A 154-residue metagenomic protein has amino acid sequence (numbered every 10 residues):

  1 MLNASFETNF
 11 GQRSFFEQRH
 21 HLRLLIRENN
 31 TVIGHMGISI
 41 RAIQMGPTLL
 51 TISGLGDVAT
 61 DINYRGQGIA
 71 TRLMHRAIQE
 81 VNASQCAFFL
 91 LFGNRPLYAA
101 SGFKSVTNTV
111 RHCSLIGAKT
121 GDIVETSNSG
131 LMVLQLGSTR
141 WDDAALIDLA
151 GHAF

Functional and structural regions predicted by a protein language model:
M1-A59: A conserved beta-strand-loop-helix scaffold within acyl/acetyltransferase catalytic domains
N29-N30, N63, Q135-T139: Short loop segments at secondary-structure junctions
R41-I43, N63, P96: Short coil/turn motifs at secondary-structure junctions
L55-G66, E80: Short HxH-centered metal-ligating active-site micro-motif
Y64-R76, C86: Conserved acetyl-CoA pyrophosphate-binding loop and the N-cap/start of the following alpha-helix in GNAT-like
A83-F89, G93-A118: Conserved active-site alpha-helix within GNAT-family acetyltransferase domains
H112-F154: C-terminal "cap" of GNAT-fold acetyltransferases
